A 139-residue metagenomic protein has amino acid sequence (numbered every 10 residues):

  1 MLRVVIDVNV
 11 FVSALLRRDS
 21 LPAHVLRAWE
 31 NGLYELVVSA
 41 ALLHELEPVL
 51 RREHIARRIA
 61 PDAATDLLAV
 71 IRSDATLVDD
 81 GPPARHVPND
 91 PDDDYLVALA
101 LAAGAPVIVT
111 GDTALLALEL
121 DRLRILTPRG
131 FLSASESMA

Functional and structural regions predicted by a protein language model:
M1-V38: Short, well-structured N-terminal submotif of metal-dependent ribonuclease cores
V8, A40-A41, G111-T113: Short secondary-structure boundary segments
F11-V12, H44, L115-A117: Short, active-site-adjacent cap segments at secondary-structure transitions
A14-L15, V49, R58, L118 (+1 more regions): Residues that scaffold the ATP/ADP-binding catalytic core of kinase and kinase-like folds
L21-P22, A64, D92-D93: Amphipathic coiled-coil/heptad-repeat helices and related helical stalk/stem segments that mediate oligomerization
A28-P83: PIN-domain endoribonuclease scaffold, especially VapC-family toxins
S73-I108, T113: Active-site neighborhoods of divalent-metal-dependent phosphate/nucleic-acid chemistry enzymes
L101-V109, T113-A139: Acidic, PIN/NYN-like endoribonuclease modules and their adjacent C-terminal/linker elements
